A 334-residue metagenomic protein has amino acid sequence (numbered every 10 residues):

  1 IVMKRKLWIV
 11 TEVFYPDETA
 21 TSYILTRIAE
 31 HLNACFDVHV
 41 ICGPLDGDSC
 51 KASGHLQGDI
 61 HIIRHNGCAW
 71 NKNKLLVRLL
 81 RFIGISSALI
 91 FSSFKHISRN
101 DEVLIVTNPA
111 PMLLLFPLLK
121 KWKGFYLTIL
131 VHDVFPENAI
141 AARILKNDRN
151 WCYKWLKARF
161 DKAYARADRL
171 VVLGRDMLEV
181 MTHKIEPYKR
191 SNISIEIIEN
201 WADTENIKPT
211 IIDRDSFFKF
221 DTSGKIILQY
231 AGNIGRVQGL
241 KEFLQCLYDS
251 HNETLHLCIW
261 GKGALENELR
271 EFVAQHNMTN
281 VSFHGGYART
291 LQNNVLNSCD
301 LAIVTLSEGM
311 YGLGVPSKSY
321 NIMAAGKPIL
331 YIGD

Functional and structural regions predicted by a protein language model:
V2-H61, Y248-S250: N-terminal subdomain of nucleotide-sugar transferases
E12, W70-V77, K123-A158, E205: Acceptor-binding helix/loop patch of EC 2.4 sugar-transfer enzymes, predominantly nucleotide-sugar-dependent
P44, D176, I198-W201: Carbohydrate-associated surface elements
F94, L114, L118-W122, Y126 (+1 more regions): Membrane-proximal helix-turn-helix segments that form the acceptor-binding/catalytic region of lipid-linked
T182-I185, E196, W201-K219, G224 (+1 more regions): Acidic anion/phosphate-binding donor-loop and adjacent secondary structure in glycosyltransferase catalytic cores
A202-T204, K219-Q238, L244-L247, C258: Conserved donor-binding/catalytic core segment of Leloir-type glycosyltransferases
Q238, A288-V295, A302-A324, P328-D334: Nucleotide-sugar-dependent
N252-T254, C258-G261, N267-N293: Nucleotide-activated donor-binding/catalytic signature segment of Leloir-type glycosyltransferases, i.e., the conserved
